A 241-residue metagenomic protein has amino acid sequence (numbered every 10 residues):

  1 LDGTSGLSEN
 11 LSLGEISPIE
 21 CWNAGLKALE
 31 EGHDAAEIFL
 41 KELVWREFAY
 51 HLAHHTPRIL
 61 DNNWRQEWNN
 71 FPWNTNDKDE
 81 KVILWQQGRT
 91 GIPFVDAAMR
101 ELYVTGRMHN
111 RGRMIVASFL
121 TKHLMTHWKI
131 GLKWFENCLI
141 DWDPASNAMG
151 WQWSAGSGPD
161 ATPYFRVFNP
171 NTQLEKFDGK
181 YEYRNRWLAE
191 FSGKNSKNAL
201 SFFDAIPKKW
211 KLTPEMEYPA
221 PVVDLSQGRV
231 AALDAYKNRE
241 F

Functional and structural regions predicted by a protein language model:
L1-F241: C-terminal catalytic domain of photolyase/cryptochrome flavoproteins, centering on the FAD-binding pocket
